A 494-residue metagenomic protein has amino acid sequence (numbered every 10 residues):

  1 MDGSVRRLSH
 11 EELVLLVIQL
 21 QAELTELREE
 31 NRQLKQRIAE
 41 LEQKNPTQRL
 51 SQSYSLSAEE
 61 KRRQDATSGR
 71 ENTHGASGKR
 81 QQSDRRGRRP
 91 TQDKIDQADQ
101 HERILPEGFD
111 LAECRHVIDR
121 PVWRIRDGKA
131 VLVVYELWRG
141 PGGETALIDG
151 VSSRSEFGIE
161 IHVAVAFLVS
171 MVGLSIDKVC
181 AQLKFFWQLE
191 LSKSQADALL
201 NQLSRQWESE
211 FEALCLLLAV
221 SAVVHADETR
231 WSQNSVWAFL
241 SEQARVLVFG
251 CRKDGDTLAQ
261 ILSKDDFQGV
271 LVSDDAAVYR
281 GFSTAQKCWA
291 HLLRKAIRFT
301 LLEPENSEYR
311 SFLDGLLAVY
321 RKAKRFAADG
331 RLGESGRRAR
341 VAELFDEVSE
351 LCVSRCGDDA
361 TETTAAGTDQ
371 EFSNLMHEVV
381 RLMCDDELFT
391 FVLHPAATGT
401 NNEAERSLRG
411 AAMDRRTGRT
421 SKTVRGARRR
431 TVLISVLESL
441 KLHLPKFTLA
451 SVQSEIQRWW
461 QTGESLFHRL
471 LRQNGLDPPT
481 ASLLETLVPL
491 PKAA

Functional and structural regions predicted by a protein language model:
M1-S155, A226-S232, S273: Short, flexible loop/hinge motifs at secondary-structure junctions
T25, R32, A39, D84 (+4 more regions): Catalytic center-proximal scaffold of phosphoryl-transfer enzymes
